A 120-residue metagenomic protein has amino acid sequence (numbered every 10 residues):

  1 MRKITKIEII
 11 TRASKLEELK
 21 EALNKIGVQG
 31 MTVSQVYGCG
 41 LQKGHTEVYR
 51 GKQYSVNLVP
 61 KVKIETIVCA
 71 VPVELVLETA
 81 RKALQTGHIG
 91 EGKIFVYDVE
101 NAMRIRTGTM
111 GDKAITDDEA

Functional and structural regions predicted by a protein language model:
M1-A120: Positively charged, small/polar-rich N-terminal and surface patches that mediate targeting and assembly and bind
